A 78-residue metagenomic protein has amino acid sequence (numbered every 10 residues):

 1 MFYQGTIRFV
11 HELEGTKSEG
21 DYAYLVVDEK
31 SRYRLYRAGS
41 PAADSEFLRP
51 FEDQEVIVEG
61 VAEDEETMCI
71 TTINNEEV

Functional and structural regions predicted by a protein language model:
M1-S18: Structural detector for short beta-strands of small beta-barrel domains
G5-I7, D53-V61: OB-fold and OB-like beta-barrel modules that bind single-stranded nucleic acids
F9, R37-A43, N74-E77: A short, sequence-level motif marking secondary-structure junctions
K17-A38: OB-fold (S1/OB) nucleic-acid-binding surfaces
A42-I57: Short nucleic-acid-contacting surface segments enriched for D/E, G, S/T with interspersed K/R
A62-V78: OB-fold/S1-family single-stranded nucleic acid-binding modules
